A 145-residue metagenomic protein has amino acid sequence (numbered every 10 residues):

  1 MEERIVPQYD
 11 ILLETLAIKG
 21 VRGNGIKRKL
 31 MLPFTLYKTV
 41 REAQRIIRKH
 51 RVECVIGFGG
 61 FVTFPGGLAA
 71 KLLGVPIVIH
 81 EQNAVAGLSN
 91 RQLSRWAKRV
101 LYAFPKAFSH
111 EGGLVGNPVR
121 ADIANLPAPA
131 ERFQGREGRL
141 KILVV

Functional and structural regions predicted by a protein language model:
M1, V62-T63, K106-F108: Alpha-helix capping/helix-boundary segments
M1-V40: Conserved nucleotide-sugar phosphate-binding/catalytic loop shared by glycosyltransferases and other
I5, E42-I56, T63-V78, R91-W96: Glycosyltransferases and closely related glycan-assembly transferases that use nucleotide-activated donors
V6, L126-V145: Nucleotide-sugar donor-binding and catalytic loop/hinge architecture of NDP-sugar-dependent glycosyltransferases
L12, K71-A130, G138: Active-site-proximal region of nucleotide-activated glycan assembly enzymes, centered on histidine/acidic-rich loops
V40-K49, F104-G112: Short, basic, helix/turn surface patches
G57, H80, V115, L143-V145: Short hydrophobic segments within beta-strands
G60-V62, A84: Residue-level detector of alpha-helix initiation sites
